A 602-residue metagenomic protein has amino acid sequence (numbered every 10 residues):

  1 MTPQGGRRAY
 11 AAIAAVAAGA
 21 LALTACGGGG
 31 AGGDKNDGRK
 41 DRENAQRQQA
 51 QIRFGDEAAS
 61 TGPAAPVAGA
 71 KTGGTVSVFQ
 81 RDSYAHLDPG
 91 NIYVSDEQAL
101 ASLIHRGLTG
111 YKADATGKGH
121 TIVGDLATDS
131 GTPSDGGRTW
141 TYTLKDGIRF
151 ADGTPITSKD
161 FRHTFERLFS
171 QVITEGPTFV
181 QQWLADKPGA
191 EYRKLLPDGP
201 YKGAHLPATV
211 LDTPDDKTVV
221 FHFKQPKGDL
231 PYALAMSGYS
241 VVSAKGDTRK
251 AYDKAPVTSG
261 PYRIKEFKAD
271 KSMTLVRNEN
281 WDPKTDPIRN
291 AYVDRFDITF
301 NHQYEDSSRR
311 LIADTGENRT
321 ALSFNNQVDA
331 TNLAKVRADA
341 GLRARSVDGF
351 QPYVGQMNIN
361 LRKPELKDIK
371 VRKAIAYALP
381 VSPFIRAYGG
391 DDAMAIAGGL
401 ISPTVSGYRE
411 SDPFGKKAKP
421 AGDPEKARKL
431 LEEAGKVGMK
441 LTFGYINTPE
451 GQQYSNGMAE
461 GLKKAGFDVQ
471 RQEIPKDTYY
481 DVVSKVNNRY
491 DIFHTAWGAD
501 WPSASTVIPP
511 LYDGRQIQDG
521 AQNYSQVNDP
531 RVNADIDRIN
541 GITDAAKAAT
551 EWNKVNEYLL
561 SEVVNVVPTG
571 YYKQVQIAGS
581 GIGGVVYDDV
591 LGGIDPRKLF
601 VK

Functional and structural regions predicted by a protein language model:
N44, Q576-K602: Long beta-strand-rich cores associated with HINT superfamily self-processing modules
G62-A65, G69, D212, Q470-Y479 (+2 more regions): Extracytoplasmic/peripheral linker and loop segments enriched in polar/acidic and small residues with frequent Thr/Pro
S77, I156-E166, D216-K224, G260-P261 (+7 more regions): Alpha-helical secondary-structure segments
S77-D135, V257: N-terminal lobe/hinge region of extracytoplasmic solute-binding protein
A113-G117, R193-L195, A204-L206, D216-T218 (+2 more regions): Gly/Pro-rich hinge or "lid" segments in bacterial periplasmic/extracellular proteins
T143, D160-R162, R167-V242: Surface-exposed binding/hinge segments that line and control ligand-binding clefts or catalytic entry sites
K265-V276, D297-K363, R386-A387: Extracellular/periplasmic solute-recognition and catalytic clefts
D392-L430, E450-Q453: Structural transition elements
